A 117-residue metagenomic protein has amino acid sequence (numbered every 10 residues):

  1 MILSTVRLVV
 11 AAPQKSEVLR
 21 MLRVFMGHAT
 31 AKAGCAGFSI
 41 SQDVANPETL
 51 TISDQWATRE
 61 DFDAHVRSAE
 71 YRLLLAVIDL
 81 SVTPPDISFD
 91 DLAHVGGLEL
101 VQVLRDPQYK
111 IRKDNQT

Functional and structural regions predicted by a protein language model:
I2-V9, S39-V66, S88: Short, well-ordered beta-strand segments in beta-rich or mixed alpha/beta enzyme and ligand-binding folds
L3-T5, E17, H28: Residues within well-formed alpha-helices
V9-E17: Short, surface-exposed ligand-recognition loops at beta-strand->loop->(often short) alpha-helix junctions that present
P13, A45-P47, A57, A69 (+2 more regions): Short alpha-helical
V24, T30-A36, Q55-S88: An amphipathic, aromatic/His-enriched active-site/gating alpha helix that lines ligand/cofactor pockets
S41-A45, L75-T117: Glycine-rich beta-strand-turn "strand-cap" elements at beta-sheet edges
